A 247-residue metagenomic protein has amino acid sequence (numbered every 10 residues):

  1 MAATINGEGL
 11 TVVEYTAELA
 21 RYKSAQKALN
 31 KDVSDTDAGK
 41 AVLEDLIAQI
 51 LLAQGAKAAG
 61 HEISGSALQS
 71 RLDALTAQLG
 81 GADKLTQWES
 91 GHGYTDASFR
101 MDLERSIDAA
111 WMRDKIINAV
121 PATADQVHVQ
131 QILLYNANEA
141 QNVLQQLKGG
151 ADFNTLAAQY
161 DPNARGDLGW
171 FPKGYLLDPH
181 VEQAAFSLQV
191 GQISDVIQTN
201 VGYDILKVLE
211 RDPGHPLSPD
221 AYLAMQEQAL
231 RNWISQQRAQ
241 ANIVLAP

Functional and structural regions predicted by a protein language model:
M1-A97: N-terminal targeting/tethering segments
M1-S24, L51, A56, I107-M112 (+4 more regions): FKBP-type peptidyl-prolyl cis-trans isomerase
A2-I5, L10, D37, I63 (+9 more regions): Extracytoplasmic
L29-V33, N142-V181, L209-P216: Peptidyl-prolyl cis-trans isomerase
K31-D32, A58-G65, T155-Q159, S194-I197 (+1 more regions): Surface-exposed patches in mature extracellular/periplasmic domains of secreted proteins
S90-Q131, A158-Y160, P179-P219: Proteostasis/folding factors centered on peptidyl-prolyl cis-trans isomerases
A110, D114, N118-Q146, T155 (+1 more regions): Extended amphipathic alpha-helical interaction segments
N232-P247: Short, low-complexity, Pro/Ser/Thr/Gly-rich segments in the mature regions of secreted, periplasmic
